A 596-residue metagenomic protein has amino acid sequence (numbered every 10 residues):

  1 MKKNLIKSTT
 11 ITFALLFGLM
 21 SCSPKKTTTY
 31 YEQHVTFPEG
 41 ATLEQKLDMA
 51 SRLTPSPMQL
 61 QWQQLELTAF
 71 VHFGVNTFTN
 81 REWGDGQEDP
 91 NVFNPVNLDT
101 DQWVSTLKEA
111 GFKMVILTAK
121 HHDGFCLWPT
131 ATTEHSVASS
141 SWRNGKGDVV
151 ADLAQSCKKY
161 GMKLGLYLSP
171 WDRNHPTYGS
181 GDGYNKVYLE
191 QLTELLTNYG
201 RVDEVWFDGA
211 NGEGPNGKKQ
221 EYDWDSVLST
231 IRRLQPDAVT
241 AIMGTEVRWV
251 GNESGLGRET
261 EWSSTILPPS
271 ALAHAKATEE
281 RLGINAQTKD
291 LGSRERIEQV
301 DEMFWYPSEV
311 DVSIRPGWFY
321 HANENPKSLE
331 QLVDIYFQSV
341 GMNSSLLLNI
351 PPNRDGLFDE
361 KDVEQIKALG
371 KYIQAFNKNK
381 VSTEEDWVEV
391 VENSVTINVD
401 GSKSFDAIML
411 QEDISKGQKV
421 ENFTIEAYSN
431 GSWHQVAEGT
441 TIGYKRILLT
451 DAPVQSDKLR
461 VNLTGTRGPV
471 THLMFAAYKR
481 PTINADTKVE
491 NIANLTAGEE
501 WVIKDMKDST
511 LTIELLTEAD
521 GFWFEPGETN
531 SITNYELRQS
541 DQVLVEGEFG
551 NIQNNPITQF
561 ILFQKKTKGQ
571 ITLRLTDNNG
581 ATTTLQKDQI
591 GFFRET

Functional and structural regions predicted by a protein language model:
K2-T10: Bacterial N-terminal signal peptides that target proteins for export
M20-S21: C-terminal motif of bacterial Sec signal peptides marking the signal peptidase cleavage site
K26-P453, N462-T482, D486-T487, L511 (+5 more regions): Mature catalytic domains of secreted/periplasmic carbohydrate-active enzymes
G401-A407, S456, L516-W523, K568: Extended extracellular/luminal ectodomain segments enriched in beta-structured repeat modules
T424-E426, N534-R538: Beta-strand signatures of extracellular beta-sandwich domains
A452-G465, D520, Q564-T576: Noncatalytic modules at the cell exterior or secretory-pathway interfaces, chiefly beta-strand-rich lectin/adhesion
M474-I483, S540, Q589-T596: Short beta-strand-to-coil "C-cap" segments at the C-terminal boundary of structured domains/repeats, marking
D486-A497: Disulfide-bonded cysteine-rich modules in secreted/extracellular proteins, activating on the conserved Cys frameworks
